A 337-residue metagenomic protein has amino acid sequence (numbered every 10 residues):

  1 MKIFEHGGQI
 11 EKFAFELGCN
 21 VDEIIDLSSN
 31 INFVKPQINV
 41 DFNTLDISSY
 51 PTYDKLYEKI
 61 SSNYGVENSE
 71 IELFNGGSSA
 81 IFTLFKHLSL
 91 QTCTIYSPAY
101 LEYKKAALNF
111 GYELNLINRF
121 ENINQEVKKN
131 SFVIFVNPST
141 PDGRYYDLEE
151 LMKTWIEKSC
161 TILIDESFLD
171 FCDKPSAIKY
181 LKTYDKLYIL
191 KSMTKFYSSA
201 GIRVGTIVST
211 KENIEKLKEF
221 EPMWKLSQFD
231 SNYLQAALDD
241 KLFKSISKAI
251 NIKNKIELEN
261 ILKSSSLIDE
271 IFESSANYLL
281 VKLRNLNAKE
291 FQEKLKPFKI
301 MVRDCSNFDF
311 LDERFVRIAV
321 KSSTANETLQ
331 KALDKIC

Functional and structural regions predicted by a protein language model:
M1-D54: N-terminal "arm"/small-domain region of PLP-dependent enzymes with the aminotransferase-like
I38, L286-E293, A325-T328: Short, conserved charged micro-motifs
N68-C93: Conserved beta-loop-alpha segment that forms the PLP phosphate-binding cup at the N-terminus of a helix
K86-P141: PLP-dependent aminotransferase-like
N118-C172, K182: Active-site phosphate-binding strand-loop segment of PLP-dependent enzymes
E149, P297-F298, F310-C337: PLP-dependent enzyme catalytic core of the Aspartate aminotransferase-like
K186-S264, D269-I271: PLP-dependent aminotransferase class I/II
L267-F298: Conserved PLP-binding catalytic core of the aspartate aminotransferase-like
